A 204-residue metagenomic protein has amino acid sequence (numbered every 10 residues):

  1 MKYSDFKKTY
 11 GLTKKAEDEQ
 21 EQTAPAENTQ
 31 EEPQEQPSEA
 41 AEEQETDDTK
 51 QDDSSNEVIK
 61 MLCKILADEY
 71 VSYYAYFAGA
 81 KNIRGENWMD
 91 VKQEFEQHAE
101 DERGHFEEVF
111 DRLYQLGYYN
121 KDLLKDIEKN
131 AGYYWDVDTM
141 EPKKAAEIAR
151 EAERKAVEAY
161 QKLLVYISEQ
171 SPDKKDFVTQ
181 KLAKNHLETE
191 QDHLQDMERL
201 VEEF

Functional and structural regions predicted by a protein language model:
K2-F204: Iron-associated oxidoreductase/ferritin-like identity signal
